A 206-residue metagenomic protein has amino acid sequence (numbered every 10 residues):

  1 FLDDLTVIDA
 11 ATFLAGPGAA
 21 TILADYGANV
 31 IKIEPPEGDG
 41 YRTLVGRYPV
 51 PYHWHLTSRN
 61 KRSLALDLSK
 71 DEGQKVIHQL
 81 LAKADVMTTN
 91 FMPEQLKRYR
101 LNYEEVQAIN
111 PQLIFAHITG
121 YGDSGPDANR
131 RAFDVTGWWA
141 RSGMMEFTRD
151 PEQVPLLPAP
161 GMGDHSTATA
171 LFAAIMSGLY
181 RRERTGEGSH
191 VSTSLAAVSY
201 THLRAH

Functional and structural regions predicted by a protein language model:
F1-H190: N-terminal helix-loop segment corresponding to the beta1-alpha1 unit of nucleotide/adenylate-binding folds
Y52, S199-Y200: Substrate-binding strand-loop-helix patch in Rossmann-like NAD(P)-dependent oxidoreductase/epimerase domains
S194-V198: Short loop/turn motifs enriched for small/polar and acidic residues
T201-H206: Conserved small/polar residues in nucleotide/adenosyl-binding loops
